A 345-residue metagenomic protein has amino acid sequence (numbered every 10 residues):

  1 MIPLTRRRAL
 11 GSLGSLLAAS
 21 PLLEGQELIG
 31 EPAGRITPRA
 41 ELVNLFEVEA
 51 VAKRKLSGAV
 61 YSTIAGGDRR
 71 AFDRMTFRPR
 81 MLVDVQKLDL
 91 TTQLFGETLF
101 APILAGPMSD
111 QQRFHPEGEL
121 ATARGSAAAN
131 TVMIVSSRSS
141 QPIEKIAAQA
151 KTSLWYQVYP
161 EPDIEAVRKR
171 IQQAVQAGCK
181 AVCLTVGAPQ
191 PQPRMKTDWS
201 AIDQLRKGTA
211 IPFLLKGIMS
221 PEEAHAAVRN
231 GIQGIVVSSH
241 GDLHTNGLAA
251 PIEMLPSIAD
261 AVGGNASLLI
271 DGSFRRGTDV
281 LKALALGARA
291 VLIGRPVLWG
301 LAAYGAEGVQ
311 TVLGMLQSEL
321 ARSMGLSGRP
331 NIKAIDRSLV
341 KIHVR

Functional and structural regions predicted by a protein language model:
M1-L17: N-terminal secretory signal peptides and thylakoid transit peptides that target proteins across membranes
I29-L99, R194-T197, K333-R337, K341-R345: An N-cap/entry alpha-helix motif that binds or orients negatively charged groups
F100-S136: Glycine-rich active-site/cofactor-binding loop and its immediate structural neighborhood
I103-G106, M133-V135, L154-V158, V182 (+4 more regions): Hydrophobic faces of well-ordered beta-strands that scaffold small-molecule active sites in alpha/beta enzyme cores
P107-H115, Q157-I164, P212-G217: Active-site mouth loops of central-metabolism enzymes
A128-Q149, S153-A166: A gly/proline- and charged-residue-enriched helix-loop-helix capping module
E165-I270, L281, L286-A288, R295: Alpha/beta enzyme core
P251-S257, A302-L320: C-terminal helical cap(s) of enzyme catalytic domains, especially alpha/beta-barrels
